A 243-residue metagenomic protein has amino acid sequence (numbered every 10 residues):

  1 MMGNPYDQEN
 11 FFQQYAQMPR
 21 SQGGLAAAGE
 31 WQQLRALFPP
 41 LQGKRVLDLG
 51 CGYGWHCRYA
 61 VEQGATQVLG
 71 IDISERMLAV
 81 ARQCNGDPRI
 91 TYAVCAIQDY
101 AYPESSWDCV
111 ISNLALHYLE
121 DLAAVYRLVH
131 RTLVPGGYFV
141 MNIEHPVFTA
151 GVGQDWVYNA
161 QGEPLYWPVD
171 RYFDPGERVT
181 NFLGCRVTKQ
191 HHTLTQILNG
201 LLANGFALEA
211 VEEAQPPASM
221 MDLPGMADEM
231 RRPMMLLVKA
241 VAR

Functional and structural regions predicted by a protein language model:
M1-L41, W55-Y59: Conserved class I S-adenosyl-L-methionine
L47-L49, Y53-Y100: Class I SAM-dependent methyltransferase SAM/SAH-binding core
Q98-V110: A short acidic, Gly/Pro-enriched loop at the edge of an enzyme's catalytic core that lines a small-molecule cofactor
D108-A123: A short SAM/SAH-binding and catalytic strip from SAM-dependent methyltransferases
A123-Y138: A short glycine-rich, Lys/Arg-flanked "PGG" loop and its adjoining helix->strand segment in the class I
Y138-G176: Conserved class I S-adenosyl-L-methionine
I143, V147-Q154, N181-Q196: Acceptor-substrate binding/catalytic loop of class I
G176-E177, T188-E212: Short alpha-helix
